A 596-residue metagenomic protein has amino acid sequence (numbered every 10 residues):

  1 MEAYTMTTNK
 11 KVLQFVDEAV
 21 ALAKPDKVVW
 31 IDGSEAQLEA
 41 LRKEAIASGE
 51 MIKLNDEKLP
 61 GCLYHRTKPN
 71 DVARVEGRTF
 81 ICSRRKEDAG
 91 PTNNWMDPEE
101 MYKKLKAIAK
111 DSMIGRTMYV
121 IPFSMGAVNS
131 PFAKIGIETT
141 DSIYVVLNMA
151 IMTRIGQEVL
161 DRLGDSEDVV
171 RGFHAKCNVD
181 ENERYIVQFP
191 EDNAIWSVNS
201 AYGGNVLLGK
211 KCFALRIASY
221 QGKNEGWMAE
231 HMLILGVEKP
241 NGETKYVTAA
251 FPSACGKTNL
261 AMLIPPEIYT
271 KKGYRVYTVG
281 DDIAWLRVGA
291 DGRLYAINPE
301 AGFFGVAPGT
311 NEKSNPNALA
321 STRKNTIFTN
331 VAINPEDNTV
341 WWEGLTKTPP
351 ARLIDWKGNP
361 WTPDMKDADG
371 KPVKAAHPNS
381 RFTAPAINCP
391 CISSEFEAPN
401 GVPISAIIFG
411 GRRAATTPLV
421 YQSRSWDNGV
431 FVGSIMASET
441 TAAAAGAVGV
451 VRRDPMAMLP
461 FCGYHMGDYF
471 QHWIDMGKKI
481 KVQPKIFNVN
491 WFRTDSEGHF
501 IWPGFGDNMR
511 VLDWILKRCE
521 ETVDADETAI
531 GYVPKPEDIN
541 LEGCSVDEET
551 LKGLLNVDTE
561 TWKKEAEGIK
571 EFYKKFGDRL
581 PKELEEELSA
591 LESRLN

Functional and structural regions predicted by a protein language model:
E2-C255, P265-N596: Conserved internal helical-beta-strand scaffold that buttresses enzyme catalytic cores
L260: Hydrophobic positions on the alpha1 helix immediately C-terminal to the Walker A/P-loop
